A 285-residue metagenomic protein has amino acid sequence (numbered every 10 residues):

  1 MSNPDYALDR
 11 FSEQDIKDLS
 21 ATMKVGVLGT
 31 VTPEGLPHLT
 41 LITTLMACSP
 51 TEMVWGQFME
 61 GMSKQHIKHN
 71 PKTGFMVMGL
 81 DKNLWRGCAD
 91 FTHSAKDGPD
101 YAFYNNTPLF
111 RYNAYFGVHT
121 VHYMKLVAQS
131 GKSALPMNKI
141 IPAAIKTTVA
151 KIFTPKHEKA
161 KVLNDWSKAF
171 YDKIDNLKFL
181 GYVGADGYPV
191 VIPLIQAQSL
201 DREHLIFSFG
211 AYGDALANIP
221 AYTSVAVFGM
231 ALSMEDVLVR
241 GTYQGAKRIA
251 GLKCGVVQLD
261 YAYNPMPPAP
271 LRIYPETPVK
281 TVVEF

Functional and structural regions predicted by a protein language model:
M1-F285: Binding-site signature for planar aromatic cofactors or substrates
